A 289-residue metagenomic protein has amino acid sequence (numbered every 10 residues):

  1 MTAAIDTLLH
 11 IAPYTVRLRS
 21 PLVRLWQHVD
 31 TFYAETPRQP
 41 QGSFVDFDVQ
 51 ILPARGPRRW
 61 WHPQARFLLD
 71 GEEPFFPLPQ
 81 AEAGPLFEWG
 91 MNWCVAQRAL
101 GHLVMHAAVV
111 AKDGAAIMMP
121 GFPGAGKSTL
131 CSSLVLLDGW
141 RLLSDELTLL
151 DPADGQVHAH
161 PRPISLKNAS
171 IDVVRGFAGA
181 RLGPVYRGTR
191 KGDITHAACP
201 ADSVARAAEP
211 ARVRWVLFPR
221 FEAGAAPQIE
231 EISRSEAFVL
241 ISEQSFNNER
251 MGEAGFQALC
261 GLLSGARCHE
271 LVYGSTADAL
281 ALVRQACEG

Functional and structural regions predicted by a protein language model:
M1-I5, W60-P63, V104-H106: A short, compositionally biased
A3-T31, F44-D46, A108, K112-F122 (+1 more regions): Glycine-rich, often acidic-flanked micro-motifs that create phosphate/phosphodiester-binding or positioning elements
T36, P40, F47, Q64: Acidic-aromatic/histidine active-site loop/patch
V49-A96, C287-G289: Charged, amphipathic alpha-helical linker segments immediately N-terminal to NTP-binding catalytic cores
E72-G124, L136, H160: Glycine-rich adenosyl-nucleotide cofactor-binding module
K127: Conserved lysine of the Walker
L130-C131: Post-Walker A alpha-helix
